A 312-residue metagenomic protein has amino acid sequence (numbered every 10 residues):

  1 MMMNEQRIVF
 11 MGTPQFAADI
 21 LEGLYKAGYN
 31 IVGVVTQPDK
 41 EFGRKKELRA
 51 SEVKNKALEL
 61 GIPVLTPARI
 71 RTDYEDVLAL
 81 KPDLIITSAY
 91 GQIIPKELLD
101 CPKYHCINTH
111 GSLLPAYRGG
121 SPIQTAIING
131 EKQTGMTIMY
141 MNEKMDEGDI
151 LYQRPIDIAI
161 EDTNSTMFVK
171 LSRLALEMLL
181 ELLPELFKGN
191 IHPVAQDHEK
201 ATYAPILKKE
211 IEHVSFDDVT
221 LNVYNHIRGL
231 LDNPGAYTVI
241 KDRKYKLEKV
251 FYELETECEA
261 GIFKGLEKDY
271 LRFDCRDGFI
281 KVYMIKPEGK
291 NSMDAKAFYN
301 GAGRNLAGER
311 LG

Functional and structural regions predicted by a protein language model:
M1-P234, K281, P287, L306-G312: One-carbon transfer enzymes
D217-G312: An anion-binding loop in the catalytic cleft
